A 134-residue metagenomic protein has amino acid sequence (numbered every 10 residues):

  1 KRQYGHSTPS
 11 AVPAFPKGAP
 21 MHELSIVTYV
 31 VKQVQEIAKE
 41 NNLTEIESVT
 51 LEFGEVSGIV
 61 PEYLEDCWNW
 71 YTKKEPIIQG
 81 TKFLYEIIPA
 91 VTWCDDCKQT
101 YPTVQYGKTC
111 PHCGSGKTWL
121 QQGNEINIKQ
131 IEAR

Functional and structural regions predicted by a protein language model:
Q3-H6, A11-A14: N-terminal amphipathic/hydrophobic targeting modules at extreme N-termini, encompassing cleavable Sec/SRP-type signal
P13-T81: Long, charged N-terminal interaction/targeting segments
E52-V56, E86-A90, I131: Short loop/turn motifs enriched for small/polar and acidic residues
K82-A90, Q99-Q105: Short, flexible, mixed-charge glycine/proline-rich loop motifs that serve as phosphate/nucleic-acid-contacting
T92, K108, I126: Cys/His-enriched microdomains
C94-C97, C110-C113: Short cysteine-rich clusters marking metal-coordination/redox-active sites
P102, S115-W119: Short functional micro-motifs and their immediate structural scaffolds
L120-Q130: Short metal-binding segments enriched for Cys and/or His
